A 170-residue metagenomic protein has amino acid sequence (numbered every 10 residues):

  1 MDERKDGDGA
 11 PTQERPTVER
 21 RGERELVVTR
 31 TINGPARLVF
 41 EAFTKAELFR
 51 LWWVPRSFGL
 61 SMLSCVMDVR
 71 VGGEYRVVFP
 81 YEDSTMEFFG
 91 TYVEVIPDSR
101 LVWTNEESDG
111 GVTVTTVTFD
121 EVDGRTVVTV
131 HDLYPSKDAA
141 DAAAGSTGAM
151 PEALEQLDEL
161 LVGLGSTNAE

Functional and structural regions predicted by a protein language model:
M1-G59: Hydrophobic ligand-binding cavity/cleft-lining segments
E3, E25, V102-E152: Beta-strand/loop substructures that line and gate deep hydrophobic ligand-binding cavities in soluble
V27-V28, E47-T85, A169-E170: Short beta-edge strand/loop motif at the mouth of beta-sheet-based domains
R30, S64-M67, F88-E94, N105 (+1 more regions): Hydrophobic/aromatic beta-strand elements that line small-molecule binding cavities or substrate pockets in beta-rich
A36-R37, R70, V93-S99, T118-V127: A short, structured loop/turn motif at beta-sheet edges
V39, F49, Y75, Y92 (+4 more regions): Hydrophobic pocket/interface hotspot
E159-E170: Short, highly charged C-terminal tails/helix-capping segments
